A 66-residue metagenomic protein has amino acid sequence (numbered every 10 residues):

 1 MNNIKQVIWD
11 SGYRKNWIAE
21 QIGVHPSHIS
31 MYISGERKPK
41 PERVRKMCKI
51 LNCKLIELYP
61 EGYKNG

Functional and structural regions predicted by a protein language model:
M1-R14: A short, Lys/Arg-rich alpha-helix, primarily the initiator
I4, I18-A19, I29, L58: Conserved hydrophobic/aromatic packing and binding residues within compact polymer-binding modules
Q6, E42, K49, E57-G66: Short, charged recognition helix plus adjacent turn of helix-turn-helix-like nucleic-acid-binding domains
W9, E20, M31, K49: Alpha-helical residues within the helix-turn-helix
V24-K38: Recognition helix of helix-turn-helix/homeodomain-like DNA-binding domains that insert into the DNA major groove
